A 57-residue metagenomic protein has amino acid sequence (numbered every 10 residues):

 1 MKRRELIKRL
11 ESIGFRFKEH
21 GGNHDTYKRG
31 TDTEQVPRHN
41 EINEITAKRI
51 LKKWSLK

Functional and structural regions predicted by a protein language model:
M1-N23, K28-K57: Basic nucleic-acid-binding interfaces
